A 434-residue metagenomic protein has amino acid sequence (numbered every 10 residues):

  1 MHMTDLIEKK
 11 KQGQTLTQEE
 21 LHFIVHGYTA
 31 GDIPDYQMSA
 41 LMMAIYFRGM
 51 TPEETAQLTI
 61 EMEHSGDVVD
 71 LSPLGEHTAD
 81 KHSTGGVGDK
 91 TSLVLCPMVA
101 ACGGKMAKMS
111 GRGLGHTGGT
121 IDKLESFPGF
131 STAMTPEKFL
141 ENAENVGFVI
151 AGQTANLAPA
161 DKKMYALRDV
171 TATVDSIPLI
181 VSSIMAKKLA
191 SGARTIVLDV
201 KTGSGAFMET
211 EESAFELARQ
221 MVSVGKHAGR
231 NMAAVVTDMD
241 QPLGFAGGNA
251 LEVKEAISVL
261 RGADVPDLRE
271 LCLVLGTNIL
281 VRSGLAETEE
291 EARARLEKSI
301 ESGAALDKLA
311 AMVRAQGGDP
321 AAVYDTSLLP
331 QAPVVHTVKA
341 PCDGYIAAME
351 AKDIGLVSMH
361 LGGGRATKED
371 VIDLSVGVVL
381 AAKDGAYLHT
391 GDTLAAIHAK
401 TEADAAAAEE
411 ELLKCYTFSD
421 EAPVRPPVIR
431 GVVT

Functional and structural regions predicted by a protein language model:
M1-G88, L260, K308-D319, I429 (+1 more regions): Acidic, glycine/proline-rich low-complexity segments that act as flexible tails and inter-domain linkers
D5, K10, T15-T17, Y28 (+5 more regions): Well-ordered secondary-structure scaffolds
M42-Y46, K123, D161-V170, D199-M208 (+1 more regions): Active-site-proximal beta-alpha loop/turn segments in soluble metabolic enzymes
F47, L93-K105, K187-G192, H227-A228 (+1 more regions): Alpha-helix C-terminal capping segments
H77-A100, G104-H116: Glycine/serine-rich anion-binding loops at beta->alpha junctions that coordinate negatively charged ligand groups
M109, A143, A151-Q153, I184 (+2 more regions): Short beta-strand segments
K123-V149, R219-G225, G229: A glycine-rich helix N-cap at a beta->alpha junction
E144-A193: Phosphate/diphosphate-binding glycine-rich loops and adjacent basic-rich segments that engage nucleotide
